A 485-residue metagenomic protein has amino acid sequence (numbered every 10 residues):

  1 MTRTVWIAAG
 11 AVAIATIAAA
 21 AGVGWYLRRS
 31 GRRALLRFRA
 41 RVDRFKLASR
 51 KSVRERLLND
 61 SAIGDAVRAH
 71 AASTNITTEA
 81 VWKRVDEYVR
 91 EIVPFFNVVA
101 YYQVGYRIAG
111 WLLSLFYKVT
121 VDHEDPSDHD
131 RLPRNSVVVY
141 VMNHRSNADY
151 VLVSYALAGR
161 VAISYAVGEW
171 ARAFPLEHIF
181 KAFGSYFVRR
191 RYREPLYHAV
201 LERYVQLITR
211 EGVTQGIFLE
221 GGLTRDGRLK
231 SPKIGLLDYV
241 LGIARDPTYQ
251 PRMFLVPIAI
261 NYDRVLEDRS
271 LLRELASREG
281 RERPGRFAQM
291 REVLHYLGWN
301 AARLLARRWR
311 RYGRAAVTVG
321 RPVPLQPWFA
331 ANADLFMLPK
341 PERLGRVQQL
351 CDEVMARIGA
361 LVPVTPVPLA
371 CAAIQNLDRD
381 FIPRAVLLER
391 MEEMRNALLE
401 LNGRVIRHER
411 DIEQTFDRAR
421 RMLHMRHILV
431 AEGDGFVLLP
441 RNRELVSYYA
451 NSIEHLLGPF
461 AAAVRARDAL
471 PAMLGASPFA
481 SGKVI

Functional and structural regions predicted by a protein language model:
M1-I485: Membrane-interfacial terminal anchoring regions of lipid-handling membrane enzymes
